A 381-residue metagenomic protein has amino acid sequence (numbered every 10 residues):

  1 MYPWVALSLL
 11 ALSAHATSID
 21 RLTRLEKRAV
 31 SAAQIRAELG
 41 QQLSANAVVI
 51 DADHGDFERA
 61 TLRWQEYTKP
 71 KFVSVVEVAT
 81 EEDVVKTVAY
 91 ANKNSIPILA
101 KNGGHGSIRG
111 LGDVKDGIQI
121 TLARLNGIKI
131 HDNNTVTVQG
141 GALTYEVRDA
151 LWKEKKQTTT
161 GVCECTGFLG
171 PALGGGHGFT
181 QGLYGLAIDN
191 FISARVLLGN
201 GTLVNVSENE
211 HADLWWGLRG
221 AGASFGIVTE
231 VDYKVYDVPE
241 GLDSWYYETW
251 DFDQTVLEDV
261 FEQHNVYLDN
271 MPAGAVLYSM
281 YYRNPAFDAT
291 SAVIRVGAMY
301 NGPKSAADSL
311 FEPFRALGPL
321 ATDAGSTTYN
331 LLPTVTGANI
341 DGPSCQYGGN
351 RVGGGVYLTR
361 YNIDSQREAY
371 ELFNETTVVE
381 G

Functional and structural regions predicted by a protein language model:
Y2-W4, S8, L12-G381: Soluble FAD-dependent oxygen oxidases
